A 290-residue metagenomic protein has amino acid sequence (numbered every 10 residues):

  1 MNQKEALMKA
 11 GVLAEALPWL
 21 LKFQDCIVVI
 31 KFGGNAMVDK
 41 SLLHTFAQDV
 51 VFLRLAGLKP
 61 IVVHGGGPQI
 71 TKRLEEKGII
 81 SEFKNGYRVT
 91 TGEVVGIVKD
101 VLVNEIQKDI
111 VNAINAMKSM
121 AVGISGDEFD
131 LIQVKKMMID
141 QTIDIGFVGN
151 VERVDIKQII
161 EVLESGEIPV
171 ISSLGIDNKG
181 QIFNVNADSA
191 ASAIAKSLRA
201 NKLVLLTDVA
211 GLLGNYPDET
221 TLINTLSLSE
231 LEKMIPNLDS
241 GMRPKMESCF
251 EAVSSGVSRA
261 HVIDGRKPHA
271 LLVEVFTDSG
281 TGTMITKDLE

Functional and structural regions predicted by a protein language model:
M1-R266, V273, S279, D288-E290: Nucleotide/pyrophosphate-binding catalytic subdomain
